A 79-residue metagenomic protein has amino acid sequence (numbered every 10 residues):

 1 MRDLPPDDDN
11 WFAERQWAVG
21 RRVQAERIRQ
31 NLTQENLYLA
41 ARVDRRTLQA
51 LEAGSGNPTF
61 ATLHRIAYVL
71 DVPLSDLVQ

Functional and structural regions predicted by a protein language model:
M1-R29, E35, Y68: N-terminal flexible/basic segments that precede or flank functional cores
V23, Q34, R45, F60-L63: Helix-turn-helix DNA-binding elements, focusing on the entry/boundary residues of the two helices that contact DNA
N31-A50: Short alpha-helical DNA-recognition segment
R42, T59-D76: DNA major-groove recognition helix of helix-turn-helix/homeodomain DNA-binding modules
A53, V72, Q79: Short, conserved catalytic or interaction motifs in soluble domains
